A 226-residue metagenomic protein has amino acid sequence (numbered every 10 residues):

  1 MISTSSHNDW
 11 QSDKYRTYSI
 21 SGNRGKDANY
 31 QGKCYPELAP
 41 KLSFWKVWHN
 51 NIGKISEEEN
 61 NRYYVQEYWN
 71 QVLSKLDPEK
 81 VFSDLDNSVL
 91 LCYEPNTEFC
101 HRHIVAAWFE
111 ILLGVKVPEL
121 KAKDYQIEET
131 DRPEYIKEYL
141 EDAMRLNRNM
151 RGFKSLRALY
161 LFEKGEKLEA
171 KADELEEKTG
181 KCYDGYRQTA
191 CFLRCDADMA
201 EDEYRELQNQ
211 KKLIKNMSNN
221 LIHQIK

Functional and structural regions predicted by a protein language model:
M1-D131, Y135: Residues lining hydrophobic/aromatic ligand-binding pockets adjacent to catalytic sites
Q11, R132-P133, K154-S155, E163 (+1 more regions): Extended, non-core accessory segments
Y125-D142, A200, H223: N-terminal Sec-dependent export signals
E129-T130, E134, K178-K181, Q208-K226: Short intrinsically disordered terminal tails
E141, R151, L168-K171, K215-K226: Intrinsically disordered and other compositionally biased segments
D142-L156: N-terminal acidic leader/helix
G152-Q210: Acidic, low-complexity, intrinsically disordered interaction modules
